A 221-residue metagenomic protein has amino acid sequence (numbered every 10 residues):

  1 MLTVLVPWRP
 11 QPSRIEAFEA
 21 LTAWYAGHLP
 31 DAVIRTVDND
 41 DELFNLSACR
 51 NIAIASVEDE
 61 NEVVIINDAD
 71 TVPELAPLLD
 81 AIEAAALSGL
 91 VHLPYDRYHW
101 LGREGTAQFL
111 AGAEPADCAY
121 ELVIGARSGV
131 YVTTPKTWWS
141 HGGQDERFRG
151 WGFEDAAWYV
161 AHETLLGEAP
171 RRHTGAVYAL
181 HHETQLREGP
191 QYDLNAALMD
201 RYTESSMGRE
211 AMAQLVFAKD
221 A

Functional and structural regions predicted by a protein language model:
M1-W24, T36: N-proximal low-complexity "stem/linker" segments adjacent to membrane-targeting elements
V33-D40: A short beta-strand-loop structural module common to alpha/beta enzyme folds
D41-A48, I54, G150-G152: A short, glycine-/small-residue-rich helix N-cap motif at loop->alpha-helix starts within glycosyltransferase
N51-V63: Active-site nucleotide-sugar/metal-binding loop of Leloir-type enzymes
N61-V72: Short beta-strand-to-loop acidic/aromatic patch adjacent to the donor-nucleotide binding site
D70-P73, H99, R149, A157: A short, conserved beta-strand element in the Rossmann-like catalytic core that flanks the donor/metal-binding loop
E74-E146: Conserved catalytic core of nucleotide-sugar-dependent glycosyltransferases
R147-A221: C-terminal catalytic/acceptor-binding lobe
